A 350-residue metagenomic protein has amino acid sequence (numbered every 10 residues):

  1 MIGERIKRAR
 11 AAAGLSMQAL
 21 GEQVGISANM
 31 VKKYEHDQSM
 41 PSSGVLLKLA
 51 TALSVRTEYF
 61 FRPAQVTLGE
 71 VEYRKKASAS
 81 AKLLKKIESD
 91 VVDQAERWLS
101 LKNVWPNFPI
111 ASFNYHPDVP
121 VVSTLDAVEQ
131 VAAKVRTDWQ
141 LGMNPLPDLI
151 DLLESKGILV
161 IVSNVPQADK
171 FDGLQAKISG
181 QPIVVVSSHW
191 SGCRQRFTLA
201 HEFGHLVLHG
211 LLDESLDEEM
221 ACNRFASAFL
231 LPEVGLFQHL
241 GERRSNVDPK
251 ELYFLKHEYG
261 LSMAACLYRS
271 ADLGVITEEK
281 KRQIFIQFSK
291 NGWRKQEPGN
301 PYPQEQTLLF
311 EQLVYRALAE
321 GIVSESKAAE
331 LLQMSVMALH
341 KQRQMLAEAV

Functional and structural regions predicted by a protein language model:
M1-V350: Active-site hotspot residues in diverse enzymes, especially metal/ion-binding acidic/histidine motifs
